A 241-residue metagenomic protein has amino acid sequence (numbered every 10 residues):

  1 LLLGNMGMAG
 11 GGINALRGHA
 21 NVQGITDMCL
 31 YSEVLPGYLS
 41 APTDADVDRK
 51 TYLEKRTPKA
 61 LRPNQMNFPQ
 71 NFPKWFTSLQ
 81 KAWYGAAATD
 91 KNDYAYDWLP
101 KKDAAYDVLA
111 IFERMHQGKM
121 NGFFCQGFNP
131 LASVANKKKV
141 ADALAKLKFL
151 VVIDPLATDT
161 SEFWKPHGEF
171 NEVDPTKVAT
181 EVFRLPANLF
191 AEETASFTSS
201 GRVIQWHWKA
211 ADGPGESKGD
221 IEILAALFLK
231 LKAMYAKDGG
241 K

Functional and structural regions predicted by a protein language model:
L1-L3, G24-D27, E33-K241: Non-catalytic alpha/beta scaffold blocks inside enzyme catalytic domains
M6: Segments forming oxygen-rich coordination pockets for charged ligands
A9: Aromatic- and glycine-enriched glycan-recognition loops and surfaces that form the carbohydrate-binding subsites
G12-G24, G240-K241: A glycine-rich phosphate-binding loop feature that marks nucleotide/adenosyl-phosphate handling sites
